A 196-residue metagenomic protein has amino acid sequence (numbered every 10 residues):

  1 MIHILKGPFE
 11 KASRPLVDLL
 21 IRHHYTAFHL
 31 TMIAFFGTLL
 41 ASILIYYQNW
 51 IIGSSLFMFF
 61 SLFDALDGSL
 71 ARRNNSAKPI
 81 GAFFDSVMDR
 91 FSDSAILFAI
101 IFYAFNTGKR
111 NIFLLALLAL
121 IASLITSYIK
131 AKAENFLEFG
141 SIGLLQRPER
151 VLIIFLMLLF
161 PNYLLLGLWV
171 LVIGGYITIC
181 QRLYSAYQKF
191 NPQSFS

Functional and structural regions predicted by a protein language model:
I2-V17, V87-S196: A feature for the membrane-embedded catalytic helix bundles of lipid/isoprenoid biosynthetic enzymes
P8, H24-H29: N-terminal membrane topogenic signal
R14-T26: Cytosolic juxtamembrane amphipathic/interface segments immediately preceding and feeding into a transmembrane helix
L20-R22, I45, A71-R72, E134 (+1 more regions): Helix-capping/transition residues at the boundaries of transmembrane alpha-helices and the short helical linkers
H24, L44-Q48, A99, L159-F160: Helix-loop junctions at the membrane-solvent interface of multi-pass transporters, primarily the C-terminal
F28-T31, T178: Ser/Thr-centric signal marking residues that sit in or immediately flank functional binding/regulatory motifs
T31-I80, R110-I121, Y163-G174: Membrane-embedded alpha-helical segments that form the functional core of polytopic membrane enzymes, especially those
G81-S86: Membrane-interface alpha-helices at helix entry/exit sites of multi-pass transporters
